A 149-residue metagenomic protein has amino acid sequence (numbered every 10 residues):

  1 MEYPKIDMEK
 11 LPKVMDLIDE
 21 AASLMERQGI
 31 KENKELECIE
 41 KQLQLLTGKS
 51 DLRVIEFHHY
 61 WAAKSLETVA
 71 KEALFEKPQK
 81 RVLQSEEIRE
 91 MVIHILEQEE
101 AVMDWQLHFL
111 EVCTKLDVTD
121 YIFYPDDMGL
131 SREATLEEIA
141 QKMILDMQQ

Functional and structural regions predicted by a protein language model:
M1-K41: N-terminal leader regions
E2-E9, M25, E72-K80, Y124: A ubiquitous short alpha-helical element
G29-L36, R81, S85, V102-D104: Alpha-helix N-cap/helix-initiation sites
I30-E35, Q44-F75, H108-Q149: Compact alpha-helical subdomains of small soluble proteins
K77-I93: Mature extracytoplasmic domains of secretory-pathway proteins
E90-M91, E100-H108: Eukaryotic low-complexity, mixed-charge intrinsically disordered interaction/regulatory segments enriched in acidic
